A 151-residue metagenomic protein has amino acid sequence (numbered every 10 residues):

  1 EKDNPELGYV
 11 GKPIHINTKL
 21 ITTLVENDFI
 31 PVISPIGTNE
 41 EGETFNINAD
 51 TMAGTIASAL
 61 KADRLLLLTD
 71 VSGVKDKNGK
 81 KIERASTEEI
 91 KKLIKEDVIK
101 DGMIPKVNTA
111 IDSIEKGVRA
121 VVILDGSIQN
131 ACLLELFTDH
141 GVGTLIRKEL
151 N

Functional and structural regions predicted by a protein language model:
E1-N151: C-terminal catalytic "cap/lid" subdomain
